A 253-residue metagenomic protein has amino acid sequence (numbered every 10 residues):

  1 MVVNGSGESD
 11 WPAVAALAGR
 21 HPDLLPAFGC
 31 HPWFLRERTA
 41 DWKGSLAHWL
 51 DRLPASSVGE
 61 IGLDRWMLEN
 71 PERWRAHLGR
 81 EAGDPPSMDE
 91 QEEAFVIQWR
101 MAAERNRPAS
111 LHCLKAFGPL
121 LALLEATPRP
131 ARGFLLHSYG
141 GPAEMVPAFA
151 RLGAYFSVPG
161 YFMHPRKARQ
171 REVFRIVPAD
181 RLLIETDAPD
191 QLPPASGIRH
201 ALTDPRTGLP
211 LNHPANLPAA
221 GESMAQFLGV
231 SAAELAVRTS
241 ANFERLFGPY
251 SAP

Functional and structural regions predicted by a protein language model:
M1-P253: Mid-domain alpha/beta scaffold segments of enzyme catalytic cores
